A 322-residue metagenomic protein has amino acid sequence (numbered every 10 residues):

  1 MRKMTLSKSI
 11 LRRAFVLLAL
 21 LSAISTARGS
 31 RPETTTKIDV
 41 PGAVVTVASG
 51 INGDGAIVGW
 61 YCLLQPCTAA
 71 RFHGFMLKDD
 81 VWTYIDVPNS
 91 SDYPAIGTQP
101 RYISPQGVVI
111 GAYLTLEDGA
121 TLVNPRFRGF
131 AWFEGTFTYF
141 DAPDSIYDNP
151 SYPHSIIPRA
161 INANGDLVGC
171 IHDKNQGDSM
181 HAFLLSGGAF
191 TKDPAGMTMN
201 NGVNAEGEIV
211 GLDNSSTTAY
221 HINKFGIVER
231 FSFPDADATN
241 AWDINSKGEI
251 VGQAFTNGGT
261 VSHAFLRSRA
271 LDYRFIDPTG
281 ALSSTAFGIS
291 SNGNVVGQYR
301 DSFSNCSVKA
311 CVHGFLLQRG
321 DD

Functional and structural regions predicted by a protein language model:
R2-F15: Bacterial N-terminal signal peptides that target proteins for export
R13, T26-G29: Low-complexity, intrinsically disordered segments with a bias for serine/threonine
A14-A23: Bacterial N-terminal signal peptides
R28-D322: Residue-level hotspots at or immediately adjacent to binding/recognition sites across diverse folds
